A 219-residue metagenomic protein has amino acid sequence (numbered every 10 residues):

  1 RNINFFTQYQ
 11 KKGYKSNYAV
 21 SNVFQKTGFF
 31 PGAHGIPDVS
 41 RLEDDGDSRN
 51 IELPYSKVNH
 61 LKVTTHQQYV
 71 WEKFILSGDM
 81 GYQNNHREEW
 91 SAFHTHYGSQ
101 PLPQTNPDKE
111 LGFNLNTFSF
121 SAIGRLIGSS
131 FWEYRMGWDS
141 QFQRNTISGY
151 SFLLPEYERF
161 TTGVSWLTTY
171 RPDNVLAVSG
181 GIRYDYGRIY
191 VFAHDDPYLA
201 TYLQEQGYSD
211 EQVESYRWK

Functional and structural regions predicted by a protein language model:
R1-K219: Outer-membrane beta-barrel proteins, especially TonB-dependent receptors
